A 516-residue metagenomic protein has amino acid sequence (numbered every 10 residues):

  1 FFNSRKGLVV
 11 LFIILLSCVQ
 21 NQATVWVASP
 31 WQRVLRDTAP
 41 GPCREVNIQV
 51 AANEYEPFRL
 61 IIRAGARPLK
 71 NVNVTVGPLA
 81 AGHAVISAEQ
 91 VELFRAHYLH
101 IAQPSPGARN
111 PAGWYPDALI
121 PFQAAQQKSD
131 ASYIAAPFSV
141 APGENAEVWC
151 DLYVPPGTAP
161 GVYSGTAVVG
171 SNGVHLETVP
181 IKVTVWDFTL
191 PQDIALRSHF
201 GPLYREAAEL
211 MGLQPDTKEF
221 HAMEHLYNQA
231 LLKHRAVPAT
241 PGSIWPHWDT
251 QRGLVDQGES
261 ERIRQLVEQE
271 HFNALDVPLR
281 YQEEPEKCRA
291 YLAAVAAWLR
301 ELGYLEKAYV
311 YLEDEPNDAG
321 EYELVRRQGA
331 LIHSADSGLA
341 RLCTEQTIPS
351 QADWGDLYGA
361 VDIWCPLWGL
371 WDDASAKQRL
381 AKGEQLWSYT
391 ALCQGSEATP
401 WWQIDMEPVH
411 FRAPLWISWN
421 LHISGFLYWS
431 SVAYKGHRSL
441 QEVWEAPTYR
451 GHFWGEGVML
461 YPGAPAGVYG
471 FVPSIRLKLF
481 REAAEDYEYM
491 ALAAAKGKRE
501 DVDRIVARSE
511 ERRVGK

Functional and structural regions predicted by a protein language model:
I13-A23: Bacterial Sec-dependent signal peptides at the C-terminal "C-region" and cleavage site
T24-L176: Ligand-binding face of N-terminal immunoglobulin V-set domains in extracellular IgSF glycoproteins
Y153, E206-E219, P246-G253, D276-E286 (+3 more regions): The substrate-binding groove and active-site-proximal loops of carbohydrate-active enzymes, especially glycoside
L176-Y281, R300-L305, G338-A340: An acidic-aromatic substrate-binding cleft motif
L232, A296-R300, L324-S337, A374-C393: Surface-exposed amphipathic alpha-helices with a cationic face
R252-G258, R262, Q328, S350-G369: Substrate-binding cleft/loops of secretory-pathway carbohydrate-active enzymes
Q265, A274-E283, C288-A319, V325 (+2 more regions): Catalytic domains of carbohydrate-active enzymes that cleave complex glycans
Y358, D362-H452: Catalytic-core region of carbohydrate-active enzymes that cleave or remodel glycosidic bonds
